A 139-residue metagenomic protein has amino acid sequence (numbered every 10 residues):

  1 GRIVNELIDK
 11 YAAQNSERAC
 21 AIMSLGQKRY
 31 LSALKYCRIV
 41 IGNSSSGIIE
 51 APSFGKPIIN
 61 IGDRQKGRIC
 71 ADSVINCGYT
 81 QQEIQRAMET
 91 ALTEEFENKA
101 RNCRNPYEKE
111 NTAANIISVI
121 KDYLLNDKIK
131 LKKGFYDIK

Functional and structural regions predicted by a protein language model:
G1-K139: Nucleotide-activated sugar donor-binding and catalytic core shared by glycosyltransferases and related lipid-linked
